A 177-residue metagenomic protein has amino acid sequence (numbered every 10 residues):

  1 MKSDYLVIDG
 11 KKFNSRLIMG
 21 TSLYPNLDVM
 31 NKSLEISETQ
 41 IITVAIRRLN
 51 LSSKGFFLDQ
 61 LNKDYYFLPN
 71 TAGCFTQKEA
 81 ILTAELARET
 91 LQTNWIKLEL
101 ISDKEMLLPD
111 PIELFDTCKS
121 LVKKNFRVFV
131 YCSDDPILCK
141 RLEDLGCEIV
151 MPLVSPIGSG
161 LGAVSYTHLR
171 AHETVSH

Functional and structural regions predicted by a protein language model:
K2-N62, Y66, A72-F75, I81: Conserved N-terminal beta1-alpha1 strand-loop-helix module at the mouth
S15-Y24, T71-Q77, K104-L108, R127-C132 (+1 more regions): Active-site mouth loops of central-metabolism enzymes
D28, N50-Q60, Q77-L82, K104-K119 (+2 more regions): Active-site-adjacent beta->alpha loops and helix N-cap segments on the catalytic face of soluble alpha/beta enzymes
S37-Q40, K63-D64, Q92, D144-V150: Glycine-enriched alpha-helix->loop->beta-strand junction motifs that scaffold or abut catalytic
T43-R47, K97-E99, M106-L107, R127-D134 (+1 more regions): Catalytic beta/alpha-barrel core
Y65-M106: Glycine/small-residue-rich loop that forms an oxyanion/phosphate-binding "nest" at active or ligand-binding sites
Y66-F67, L121-F129, R170: Short beta-strand/loop segments at the ligand-binding rim of alpha/beta enzyme cores
H168-A171, V175-H177: Single conserved hydrophobic/aromatic residue that forms the stacking wall/gate of nucleotide- or nucleobase-binding
